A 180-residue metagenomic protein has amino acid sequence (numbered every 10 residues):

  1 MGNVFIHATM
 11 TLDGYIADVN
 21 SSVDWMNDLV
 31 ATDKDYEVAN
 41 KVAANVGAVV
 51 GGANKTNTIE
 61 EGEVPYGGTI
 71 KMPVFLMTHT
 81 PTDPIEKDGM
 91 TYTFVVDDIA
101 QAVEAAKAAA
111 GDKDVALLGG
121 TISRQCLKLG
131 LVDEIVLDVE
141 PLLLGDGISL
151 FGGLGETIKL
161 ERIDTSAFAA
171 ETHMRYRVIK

Functional and structural regions predicted by a protein language model:
M1-K180: Enzymes that bind and transform nitrogen-containing heteroaromatic metabolites
